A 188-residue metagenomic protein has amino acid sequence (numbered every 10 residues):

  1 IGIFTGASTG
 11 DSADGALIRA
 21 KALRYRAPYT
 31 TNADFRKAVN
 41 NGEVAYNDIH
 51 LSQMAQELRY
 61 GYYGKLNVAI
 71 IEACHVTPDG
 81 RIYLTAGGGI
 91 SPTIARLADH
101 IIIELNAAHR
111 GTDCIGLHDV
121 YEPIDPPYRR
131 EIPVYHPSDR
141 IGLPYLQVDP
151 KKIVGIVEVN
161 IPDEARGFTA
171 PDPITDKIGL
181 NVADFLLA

Functional and structural regions predicted by a protein language model:
I1-A188: Conserved alpha/beta enzyme-core scaffold
